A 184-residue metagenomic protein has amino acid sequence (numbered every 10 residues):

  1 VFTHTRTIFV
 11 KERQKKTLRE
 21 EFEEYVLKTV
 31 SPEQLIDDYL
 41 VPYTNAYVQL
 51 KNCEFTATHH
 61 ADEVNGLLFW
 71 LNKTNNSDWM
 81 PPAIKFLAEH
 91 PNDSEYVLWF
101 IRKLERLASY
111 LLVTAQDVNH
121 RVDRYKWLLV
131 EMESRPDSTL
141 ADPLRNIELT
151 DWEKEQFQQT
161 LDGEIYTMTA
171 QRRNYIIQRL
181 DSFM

Functional and structural regions predicted by a protein language model:
V1-F183: A cross-family structural signal marking well-folded subdomains
